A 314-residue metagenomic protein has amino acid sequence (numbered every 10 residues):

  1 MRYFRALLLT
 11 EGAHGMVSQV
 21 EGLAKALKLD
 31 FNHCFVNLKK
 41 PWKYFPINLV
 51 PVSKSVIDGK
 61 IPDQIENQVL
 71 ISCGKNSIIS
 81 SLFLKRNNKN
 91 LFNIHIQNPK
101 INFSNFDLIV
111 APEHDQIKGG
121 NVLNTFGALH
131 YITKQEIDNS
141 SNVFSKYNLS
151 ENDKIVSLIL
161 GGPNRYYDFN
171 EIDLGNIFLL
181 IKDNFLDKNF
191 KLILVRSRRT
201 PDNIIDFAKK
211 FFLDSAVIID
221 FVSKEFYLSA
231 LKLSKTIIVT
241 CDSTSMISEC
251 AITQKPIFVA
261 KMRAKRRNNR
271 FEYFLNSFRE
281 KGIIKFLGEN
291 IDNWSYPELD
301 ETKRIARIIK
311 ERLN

Functional and structural regions predicted by a protein language model:
R2-L7: Extreme N-terminal starter segment of soluble prokaryotic enzymes
L8-H130: Active-site and donor-binding regions of nucleotide-sugar-utilizing enzymes
E11-A13, Y227-N268: A donor-sugar binding/catalytic signature common to diverse glycosyltransferases and related nucleotide-sugar
E21-A24, F83-L84, L108, N203-F212 (+1 more regions): Short, aromatic/basic amphipathic alpha-helical patches
S104-N170, L287-L299, K303: A nucleotide-sugar donor-handling region in carbohydrate enzymes
P163-V195: Conserved catalytic-core segment of nucleotide-activated headgroup transferases in glycan assembly
N189-S223: Catalytic donor nucleotide-activated moiety binding site of glycosyltransferases and closely related
L275-N314: Leloir-type glycosyltransferase catalytic cores
